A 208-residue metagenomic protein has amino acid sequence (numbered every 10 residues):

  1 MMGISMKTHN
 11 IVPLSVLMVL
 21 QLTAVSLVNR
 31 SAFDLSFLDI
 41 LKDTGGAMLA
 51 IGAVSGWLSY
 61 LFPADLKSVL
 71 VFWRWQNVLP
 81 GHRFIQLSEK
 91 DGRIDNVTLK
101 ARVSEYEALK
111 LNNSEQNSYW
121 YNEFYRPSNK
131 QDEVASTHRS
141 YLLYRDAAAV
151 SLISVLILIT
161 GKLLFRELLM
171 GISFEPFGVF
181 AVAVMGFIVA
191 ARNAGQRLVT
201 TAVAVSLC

Functional and structural regions predicted by a protein language model:
M1-E89: N-terminal first transmembrane alpha-helix
M1-T8, M185-C208: Cytosolic/matrix-facing juxtamembrane and C-terminal tails of multi-pass cellular membrane proteins
M2-M18, F124-E175: Transmembrane alpha-helical segments and their cytosolic interface motifs in multi-pass membrane proteins
V19, G45, L49-F62, A148 (+7 more regions): Hydrophobic, lipid-facing residues on alpha-helical transmembrane segments of integral membrane proteins
S36-A50, T160-V182: Hydrophobic alpha-helical transmembrane segments
D65-D132: Charge-rich cytosolic interhelical loops and cytosolic tails of multi-pass membrane proteins
L70, F165-L168, R197: Juxtamembrane transmembrane-helix termini
